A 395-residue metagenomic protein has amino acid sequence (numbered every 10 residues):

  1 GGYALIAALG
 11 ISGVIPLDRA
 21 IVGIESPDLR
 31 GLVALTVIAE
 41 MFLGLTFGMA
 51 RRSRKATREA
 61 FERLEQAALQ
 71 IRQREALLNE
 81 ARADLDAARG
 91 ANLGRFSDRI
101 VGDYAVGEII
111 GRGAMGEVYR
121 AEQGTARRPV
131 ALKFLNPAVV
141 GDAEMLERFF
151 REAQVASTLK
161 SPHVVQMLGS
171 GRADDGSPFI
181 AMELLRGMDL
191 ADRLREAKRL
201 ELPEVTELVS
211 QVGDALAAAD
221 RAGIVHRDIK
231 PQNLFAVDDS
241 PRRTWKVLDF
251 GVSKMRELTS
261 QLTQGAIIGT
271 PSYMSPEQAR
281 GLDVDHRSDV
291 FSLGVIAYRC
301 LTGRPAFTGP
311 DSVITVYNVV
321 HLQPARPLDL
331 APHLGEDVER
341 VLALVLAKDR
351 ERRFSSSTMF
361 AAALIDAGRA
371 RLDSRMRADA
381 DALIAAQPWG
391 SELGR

Functional and structural regions predicted by a protein language model:
G1-E62: Alpha-helical transmembrane segments and their interfaces in multipass membrane proteins
E117: Conserved N-lobe ATP-binding subsite of Hanks-type protein kinase domains, especially the beta3 VAIK lysine
E122, S210, L216-A217, R221 (+2 more regions): C-terminal lobe helix-coil module of Hanks-type protein kinase domains
N136-T158: AlphaC helix of the eukaryotic protein kinase fold
V140-A143, V237-D283, P310: Activation segment of protein kinases
T158, L208-V209: Hydrophobic/aromatic scaffold residues of ePK-like serine/threonine protein kinase catalytic domains
G169-G171: A short, aromatic-enriched beta-strand patch in the conserved N-lobe beta-sheet of the protein kinase catalytic domain
D175-D189, R193: Conserved short submotifs of the Hanks-type protein kinase catalytic core that shape the nucleotide-binding pocket
